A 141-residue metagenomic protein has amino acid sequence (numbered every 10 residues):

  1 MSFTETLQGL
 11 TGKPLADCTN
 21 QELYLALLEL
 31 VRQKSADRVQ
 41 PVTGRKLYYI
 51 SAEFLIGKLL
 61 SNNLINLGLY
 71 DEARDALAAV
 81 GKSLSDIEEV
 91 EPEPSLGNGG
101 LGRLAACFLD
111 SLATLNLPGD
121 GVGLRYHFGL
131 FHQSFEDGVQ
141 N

Functional and structural regions predicted by a protein language model:
M1-N141: A conserved ligand/cofactor-binding region detector
